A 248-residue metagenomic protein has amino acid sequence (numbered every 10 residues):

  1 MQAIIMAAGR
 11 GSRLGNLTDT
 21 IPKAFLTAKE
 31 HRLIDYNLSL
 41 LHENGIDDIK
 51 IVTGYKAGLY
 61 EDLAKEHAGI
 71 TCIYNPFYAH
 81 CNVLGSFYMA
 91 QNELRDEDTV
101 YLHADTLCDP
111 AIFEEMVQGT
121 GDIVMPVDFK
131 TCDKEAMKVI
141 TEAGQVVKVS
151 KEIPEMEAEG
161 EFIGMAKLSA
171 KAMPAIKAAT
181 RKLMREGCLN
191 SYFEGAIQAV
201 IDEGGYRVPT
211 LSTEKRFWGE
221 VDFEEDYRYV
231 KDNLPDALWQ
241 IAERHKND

Functional and structural regions predicted by a protein language model:
M1-A3, E161-D248: Conserved alpha/beta core of the MobA/IspD/sugar-nucleotide pyrophosphorylase nucleotidyltransferase superfamily
M1-D19, H245-K246: N-terminal nucleotide-binding beta1-loop-alpha1 segment
Q2-I5, H31-D98, E186: Conserved N-terminal catalytic core of the sugar/cofactor nucleotidyltransferase
T20-D35: Short catalytic helix/loop segments, enriched in acidic residues and glycine and frequently bearing histidine
A24, G69-T71, R207-P209: Conserved beta-strand segments of alpha/beta enzyme cores
F25, V139-T141, T210: A structural signal for short hydrophobic beta-strand segments in well-ordered beta-sheet cores
E61, E66-M137, T141: Conserved beta-loop-beta/alpha segment of the NTase-like Rossmann-fold superfamily that binds/positions NTPs
D109-M184: Conserved core of the sugar-phosphate nucleotidyltransferase
